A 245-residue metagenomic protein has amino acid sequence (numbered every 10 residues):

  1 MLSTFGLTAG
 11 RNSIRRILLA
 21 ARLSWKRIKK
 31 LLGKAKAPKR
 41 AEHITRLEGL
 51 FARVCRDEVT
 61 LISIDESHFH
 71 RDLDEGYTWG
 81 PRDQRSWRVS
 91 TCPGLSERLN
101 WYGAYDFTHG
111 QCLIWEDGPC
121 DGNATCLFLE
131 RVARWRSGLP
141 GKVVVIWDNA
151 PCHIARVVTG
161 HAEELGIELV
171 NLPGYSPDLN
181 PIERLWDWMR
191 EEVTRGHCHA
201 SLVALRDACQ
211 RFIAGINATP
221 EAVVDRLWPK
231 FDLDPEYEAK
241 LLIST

Functional and structural regions predicted by a protein language model:
M1, I14, D65, G103-A104 (+7 more regions): Generic structural signal for small/hydrophobic residues in well-ordered secondary structure, especially within
M1-A35, T60, S67-F69: Conserved short alpha-helical interface segments
F5, N12, A41-E130, P229-F231 (+1 more regions): Extended, low-complexity cationic-aromatic segments
F5-G6, H70, C120-D121, V145-T159 (+1 more regions): Acidic, metal-coordinating catalytic cores used for nucleic-acid/nucleotide bond scission and strand-transfer chemistry
S13, D57-L61, E183-T245: C-terminal anion-handling pockets and recognition modules
Q84-G94, L165-R184, H197-C198: RNase H-like polynucleotidyl transferase catalytic core
A124-V144: Short, basic/hydrophobic alpha-helical segments
W147-N149, R156, V170-T194, V203-L205: RNase H-like two-metal-ion nuclease catalytic core shared by retroviral integrases and related mobile-element nucleases
